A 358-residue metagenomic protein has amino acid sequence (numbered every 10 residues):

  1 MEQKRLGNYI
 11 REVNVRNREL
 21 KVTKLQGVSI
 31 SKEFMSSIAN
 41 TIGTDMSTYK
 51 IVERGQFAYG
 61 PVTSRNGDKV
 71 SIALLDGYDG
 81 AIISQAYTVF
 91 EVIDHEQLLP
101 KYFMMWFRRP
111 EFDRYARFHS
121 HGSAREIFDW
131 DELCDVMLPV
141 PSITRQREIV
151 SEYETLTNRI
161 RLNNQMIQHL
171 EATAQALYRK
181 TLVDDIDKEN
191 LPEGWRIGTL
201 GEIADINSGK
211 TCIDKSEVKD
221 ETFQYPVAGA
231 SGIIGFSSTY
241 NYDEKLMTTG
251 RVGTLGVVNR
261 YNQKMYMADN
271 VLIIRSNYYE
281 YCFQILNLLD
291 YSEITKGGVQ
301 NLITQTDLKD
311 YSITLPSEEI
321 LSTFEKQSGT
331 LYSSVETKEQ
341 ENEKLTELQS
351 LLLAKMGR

Functional and structural regions predicted by a protein language model:
M1-N17, D135-A228, T314, E318-R358: Non-catalytic DNA-recognition/assembly elements of restriction-modification systems
K4-Y59, S71, G201-L246, L255-I273: Sequence-specific dsDNA recognition surfaces
V15, G77, H121-A124, D187 (+2 more regions): Short beta-turn/strand-loop junction motif enriched in small, turn-promoting residues
R54, A58-R108, G229-Y311: A short beta-sheet element
G80-A86, H121-V150, Y266-D269, G298-S322: A short glycine-rich beta-alpha junction/loop motif
M104-D113, R117-F118, M137-P139: Well-ordered mid-protein domain cores that form the structural environment of catalytic cofactors
A116-F118, L156, S292: Short alpha-helical transmembrane interface motifs in multi-pass membrane proteins
